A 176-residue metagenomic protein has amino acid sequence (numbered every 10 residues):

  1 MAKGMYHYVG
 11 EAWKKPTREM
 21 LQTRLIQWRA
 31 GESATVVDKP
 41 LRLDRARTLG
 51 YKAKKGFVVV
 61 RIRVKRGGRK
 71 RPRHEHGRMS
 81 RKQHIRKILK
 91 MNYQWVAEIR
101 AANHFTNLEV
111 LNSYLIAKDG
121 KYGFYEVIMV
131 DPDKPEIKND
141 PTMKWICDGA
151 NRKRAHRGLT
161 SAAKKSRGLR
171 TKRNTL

Functional and structural regions predicted by a protein language model:
M1-K55, R73, G77-L176: Low-complexity, rRNA-contacting terminal tracts
V58-I62: Active-site-flanking beta-strand signature of metal-NTP-handling nucleotidyl enzymes and homologous cyclase-like
